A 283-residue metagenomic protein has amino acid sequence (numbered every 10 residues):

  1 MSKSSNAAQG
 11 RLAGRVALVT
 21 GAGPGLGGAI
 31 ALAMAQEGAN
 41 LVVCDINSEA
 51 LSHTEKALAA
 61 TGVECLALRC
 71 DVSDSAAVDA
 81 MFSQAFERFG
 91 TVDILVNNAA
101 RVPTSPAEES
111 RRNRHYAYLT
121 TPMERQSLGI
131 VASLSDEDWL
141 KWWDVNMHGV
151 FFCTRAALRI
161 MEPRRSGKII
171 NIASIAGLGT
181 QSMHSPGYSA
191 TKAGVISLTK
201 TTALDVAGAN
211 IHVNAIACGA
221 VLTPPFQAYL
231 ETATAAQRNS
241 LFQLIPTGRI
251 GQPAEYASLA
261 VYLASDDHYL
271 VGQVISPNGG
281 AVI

Functional and structural regions predicted by a protein language model:
A8, E108-H115, G208, A220-I245: A glycine/serine/threonine-rich, flexible loop-to-helix segment that serves as the NAD(P) cofactor-binding "lid"
G10-V42: Canonical Rossmann dinucleotide-binding motif of NAD(H)/NADP(H)-dependent dehydrogenases/reductases, specifically
F89, S166, R249-P277, V282: C-terminal substrate-recognition "lid" of short-chain dehydrogenase/reductases
R101, R111-F152, S166, I170 (+2 more regions): Catalytic Tyr-X3-Lys loop
T154, T191, T199: Active-site helix of classical SDR
R159, L204-D205: Alpha-helical segment proximal to the catalytic Tyr-Lys
S174: Residue(s) in the substrate-gating loop at a strand-loop-helix junction that position the organic substrate next
A207, H212, L270-G272: Short, small/polar-rich loop/turn modules that mediate ligand/substrate recognition or access, typified
